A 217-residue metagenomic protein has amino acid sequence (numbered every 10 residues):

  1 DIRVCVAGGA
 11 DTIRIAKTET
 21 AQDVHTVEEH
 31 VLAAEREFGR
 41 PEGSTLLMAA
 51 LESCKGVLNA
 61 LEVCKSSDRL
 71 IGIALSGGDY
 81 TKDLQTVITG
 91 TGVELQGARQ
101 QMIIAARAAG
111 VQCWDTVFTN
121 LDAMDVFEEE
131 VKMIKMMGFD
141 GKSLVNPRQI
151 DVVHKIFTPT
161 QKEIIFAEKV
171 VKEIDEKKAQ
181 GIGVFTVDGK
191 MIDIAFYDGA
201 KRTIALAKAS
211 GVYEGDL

Functional and structural regions predicted by a protein language model:
D1-L217: Expand to "…catalyze enediolate/carbanion chemistry for C-C bond making/breaking, isomerization, decarboxylation
